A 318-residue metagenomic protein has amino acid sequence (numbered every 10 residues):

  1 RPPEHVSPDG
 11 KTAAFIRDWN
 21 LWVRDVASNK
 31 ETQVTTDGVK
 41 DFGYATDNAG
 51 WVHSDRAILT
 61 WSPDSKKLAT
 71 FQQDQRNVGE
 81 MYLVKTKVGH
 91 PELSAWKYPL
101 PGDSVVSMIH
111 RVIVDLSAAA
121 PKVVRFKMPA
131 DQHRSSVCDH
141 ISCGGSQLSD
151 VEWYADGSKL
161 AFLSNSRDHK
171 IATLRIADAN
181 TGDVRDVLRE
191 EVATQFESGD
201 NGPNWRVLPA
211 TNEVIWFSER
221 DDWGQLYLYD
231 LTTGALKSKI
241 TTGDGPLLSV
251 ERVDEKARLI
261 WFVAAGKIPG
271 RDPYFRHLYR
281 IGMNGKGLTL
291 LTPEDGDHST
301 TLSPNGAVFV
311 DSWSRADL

Functional and structural regions predicted by a protein language model:
R1-D41, I141, D150: A conserved hydrophobic secondary-structure block that centers on an alpha-helix together with its immediately flanking
P2, A69-Q72, V78-M81, S104-H110 (+9 more regions): Non-catalytic accessory segments flanking enzyme active sites
T12-N20, D25, A57-T60, A69-Q75 (+10 more regions): Beta-strand C-termini and the immediately following turn/loop, strongest in propeller blades
N20-W22, H110-V112, T173-R175, Q225-Y227 (+1 more regions): A short loop-to-beta-strand structural motif that recurs across blades of beta-propeller domains
V26-N29, L116-A119, A179-G182, L231-G234 (+1 more regions): Short loop/turn segments that connect beta-strands within beta-propeller blades
V34-L59, K67-D131, R276: Predominantly five- to eight-bladed beta-propeller fold
T46-D64, D139-W153, G199-N212: Signature of short aromatic-glycine-proline-rich micro-motifs recurring in repeat-based ectodomains
